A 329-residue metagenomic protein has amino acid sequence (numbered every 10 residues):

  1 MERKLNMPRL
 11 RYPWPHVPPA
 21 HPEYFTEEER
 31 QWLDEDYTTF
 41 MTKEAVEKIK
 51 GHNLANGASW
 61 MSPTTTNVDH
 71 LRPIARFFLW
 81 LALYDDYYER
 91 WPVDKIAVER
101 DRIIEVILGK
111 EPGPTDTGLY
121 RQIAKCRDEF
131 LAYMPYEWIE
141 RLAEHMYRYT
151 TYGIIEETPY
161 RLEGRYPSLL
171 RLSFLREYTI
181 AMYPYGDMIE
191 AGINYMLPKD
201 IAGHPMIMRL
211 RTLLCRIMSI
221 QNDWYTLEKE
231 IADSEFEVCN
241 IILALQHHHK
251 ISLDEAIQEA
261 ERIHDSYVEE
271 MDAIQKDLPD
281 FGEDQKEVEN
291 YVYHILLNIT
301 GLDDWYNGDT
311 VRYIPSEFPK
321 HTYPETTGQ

Functional and structural regions predicted by a protein language model:
M1-Q329: Alpha-helical, largely C-terminal catalytic domains that coordinate divalent metal ions via clustered Asp/Glu/His
